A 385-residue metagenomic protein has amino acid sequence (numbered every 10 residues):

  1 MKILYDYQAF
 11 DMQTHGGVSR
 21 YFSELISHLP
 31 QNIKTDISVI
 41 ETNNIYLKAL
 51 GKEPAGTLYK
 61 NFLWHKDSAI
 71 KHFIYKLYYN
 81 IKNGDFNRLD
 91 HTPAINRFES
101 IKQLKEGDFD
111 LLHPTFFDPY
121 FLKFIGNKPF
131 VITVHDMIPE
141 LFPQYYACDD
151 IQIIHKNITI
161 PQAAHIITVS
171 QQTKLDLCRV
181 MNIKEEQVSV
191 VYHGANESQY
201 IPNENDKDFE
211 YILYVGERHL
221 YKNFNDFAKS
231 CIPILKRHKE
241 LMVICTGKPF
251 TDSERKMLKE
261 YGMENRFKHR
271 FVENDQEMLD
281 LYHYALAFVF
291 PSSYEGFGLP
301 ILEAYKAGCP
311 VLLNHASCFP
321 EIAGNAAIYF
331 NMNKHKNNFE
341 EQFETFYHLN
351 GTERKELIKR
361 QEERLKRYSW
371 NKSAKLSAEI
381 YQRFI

Functional and structural regions predicted by a protein language model:
M1-I385: Carbohydrate transferase catalytic cores enriched for Leloir-type hexosyltransferases
